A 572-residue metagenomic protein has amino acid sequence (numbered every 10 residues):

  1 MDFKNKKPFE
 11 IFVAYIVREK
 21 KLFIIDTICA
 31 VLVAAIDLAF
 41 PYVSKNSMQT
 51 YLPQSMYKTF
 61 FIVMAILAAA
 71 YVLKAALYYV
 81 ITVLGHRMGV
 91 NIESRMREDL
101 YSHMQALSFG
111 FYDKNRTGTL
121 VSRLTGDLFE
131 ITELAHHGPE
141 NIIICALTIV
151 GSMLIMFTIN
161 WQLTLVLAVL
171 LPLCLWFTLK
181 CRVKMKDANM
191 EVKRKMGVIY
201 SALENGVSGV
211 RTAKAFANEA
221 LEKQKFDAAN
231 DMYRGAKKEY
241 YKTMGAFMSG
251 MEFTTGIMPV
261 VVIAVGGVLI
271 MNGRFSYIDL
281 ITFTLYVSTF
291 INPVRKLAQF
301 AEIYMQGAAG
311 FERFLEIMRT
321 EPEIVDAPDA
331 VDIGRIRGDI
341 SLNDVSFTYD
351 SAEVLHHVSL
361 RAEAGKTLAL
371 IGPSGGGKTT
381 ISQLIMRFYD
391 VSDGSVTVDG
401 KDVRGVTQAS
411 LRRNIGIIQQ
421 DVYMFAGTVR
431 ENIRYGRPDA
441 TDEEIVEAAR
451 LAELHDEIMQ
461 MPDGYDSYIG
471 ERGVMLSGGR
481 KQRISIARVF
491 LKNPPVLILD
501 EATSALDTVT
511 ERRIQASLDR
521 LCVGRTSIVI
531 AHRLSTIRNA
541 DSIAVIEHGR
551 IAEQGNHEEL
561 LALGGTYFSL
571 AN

Functional and structural regions predicted by a protein language model:
P8, I16, I81, G85-G89 (+2 more regions): Juxtamembrane loop-to-helix connectors within ABC transporter transmembrane domains
V13, K20-K21, F109-G110, G126-A135 (+11 more regions): An intracellular "coupling" helix at the cytosolic face of ABC transporter transmembrane type-1 domains
V17, F23-V80, L84, F157-Q162 (+1 more regions): Transmembrane helix-loop-helix hairpins at lipid-water interfaces of multipass membrane proteins, especially the type-1
V17, I28, L32, I36-F40 (+3 more regions): Hydrophobic alpha-helical transmembrane segments of ABC transporter permease domains
P53-V63, I155-V169, T243-E312, I317-M318: Helix-loop-helix
D326, I333-N572: ABC-type nucleotide-binding domain
